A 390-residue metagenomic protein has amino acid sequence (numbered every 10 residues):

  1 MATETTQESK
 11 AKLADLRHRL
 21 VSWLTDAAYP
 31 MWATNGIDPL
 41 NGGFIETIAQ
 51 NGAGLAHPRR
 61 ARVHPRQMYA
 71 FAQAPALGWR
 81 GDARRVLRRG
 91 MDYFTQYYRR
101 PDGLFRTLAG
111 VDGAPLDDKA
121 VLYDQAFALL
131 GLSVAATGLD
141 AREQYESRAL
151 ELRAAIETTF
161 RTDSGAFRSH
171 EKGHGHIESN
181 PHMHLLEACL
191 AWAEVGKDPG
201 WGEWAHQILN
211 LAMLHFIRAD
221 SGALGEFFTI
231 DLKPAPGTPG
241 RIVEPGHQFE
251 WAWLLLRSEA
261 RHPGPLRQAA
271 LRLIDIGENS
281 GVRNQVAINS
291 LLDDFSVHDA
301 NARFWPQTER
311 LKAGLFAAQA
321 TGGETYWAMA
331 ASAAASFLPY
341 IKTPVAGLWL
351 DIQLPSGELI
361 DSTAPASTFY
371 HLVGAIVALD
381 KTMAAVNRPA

Functional and structural regions predicted by a protein language model:
M1-A390: Glycan-recognition and catalytic cores of secretory/periplasmic carbohydrate-active enzymes
